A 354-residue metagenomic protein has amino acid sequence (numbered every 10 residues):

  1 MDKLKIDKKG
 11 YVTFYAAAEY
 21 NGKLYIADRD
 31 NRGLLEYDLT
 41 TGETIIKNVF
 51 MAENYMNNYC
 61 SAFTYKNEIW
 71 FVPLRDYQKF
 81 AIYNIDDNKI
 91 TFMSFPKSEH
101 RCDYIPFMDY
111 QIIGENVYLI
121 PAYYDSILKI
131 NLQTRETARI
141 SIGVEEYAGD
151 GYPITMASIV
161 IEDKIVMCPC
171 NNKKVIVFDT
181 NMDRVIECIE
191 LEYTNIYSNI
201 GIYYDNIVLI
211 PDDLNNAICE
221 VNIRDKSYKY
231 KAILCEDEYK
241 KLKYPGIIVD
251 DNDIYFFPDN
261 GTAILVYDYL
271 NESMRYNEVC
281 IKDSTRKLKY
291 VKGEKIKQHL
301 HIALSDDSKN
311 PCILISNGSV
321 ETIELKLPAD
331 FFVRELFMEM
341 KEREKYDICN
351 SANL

Functional and structural regions predicted by a protein language model:
L4-G33: Beta-strand-rich domains and repeat architectures in extracellular enzymes and scaffolds, especially beta-propellers
L4-K5, V49-E53, M93-R101, I140-D150 (+4 more regions): Surface-exposed loop and turn segments in beta-propeller and other repeat-based domains that flank or scaffold
G10-A17, N54-F63, H100-Y110, A148-S158 (+4 more regions): Repeated scaffold domains used in trafficking and secretory/extracellular systems, primarily beta-propellers
N21-G22, K66-E68, G114-E115, E162-K164 (+3 more regions): Short coil/turn segments that connect the beta-strands within blades of beta-propeller domains
I26-D30, F71-D76, L119-Y123, M167-N171 (+3 more regions): Conserved beta-strand positions in repeat-built beta-propeller and related beta-rich domains
N31-E36, Y77-I82, D125-K129, N172-V177 (+3 more regions): Structural motif
D38-G42, N84-N88, N131-R135, D179-D183 (+3 more regions): Short loop/turn segments that connect beta-strands within beta-propeller blades
Y290-L354: Blade-level signature of beta-propeller repeat domains, shared across WD40, Kelch, NHL, RCC1 and BNR/Asp-box propellers
